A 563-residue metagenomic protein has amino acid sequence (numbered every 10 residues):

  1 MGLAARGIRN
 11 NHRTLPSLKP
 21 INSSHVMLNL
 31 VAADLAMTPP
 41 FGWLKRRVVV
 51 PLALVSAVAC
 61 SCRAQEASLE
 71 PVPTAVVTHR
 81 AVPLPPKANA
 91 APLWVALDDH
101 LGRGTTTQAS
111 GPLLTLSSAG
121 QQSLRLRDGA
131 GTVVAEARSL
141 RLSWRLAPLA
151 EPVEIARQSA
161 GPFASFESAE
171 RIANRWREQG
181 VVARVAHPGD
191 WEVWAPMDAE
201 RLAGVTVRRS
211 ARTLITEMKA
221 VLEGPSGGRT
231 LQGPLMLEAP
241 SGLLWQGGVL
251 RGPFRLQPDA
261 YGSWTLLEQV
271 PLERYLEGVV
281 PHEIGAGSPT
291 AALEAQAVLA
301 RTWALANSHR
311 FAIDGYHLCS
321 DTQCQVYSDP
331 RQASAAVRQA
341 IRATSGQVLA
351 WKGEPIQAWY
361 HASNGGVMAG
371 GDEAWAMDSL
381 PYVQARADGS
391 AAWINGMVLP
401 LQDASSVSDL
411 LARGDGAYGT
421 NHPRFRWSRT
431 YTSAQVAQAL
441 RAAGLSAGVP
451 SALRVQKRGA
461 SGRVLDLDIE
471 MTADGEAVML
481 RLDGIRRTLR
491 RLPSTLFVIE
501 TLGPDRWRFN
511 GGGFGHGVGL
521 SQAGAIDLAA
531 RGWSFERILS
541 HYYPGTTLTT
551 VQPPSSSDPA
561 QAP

Functional and structural regions predicted by a protein language model:
M1-W43: N-terminal secretory signal peptides that target proteins for export/translocation
L30-A53, C60-P563: Conserved, single-site charged/polar hotspot
